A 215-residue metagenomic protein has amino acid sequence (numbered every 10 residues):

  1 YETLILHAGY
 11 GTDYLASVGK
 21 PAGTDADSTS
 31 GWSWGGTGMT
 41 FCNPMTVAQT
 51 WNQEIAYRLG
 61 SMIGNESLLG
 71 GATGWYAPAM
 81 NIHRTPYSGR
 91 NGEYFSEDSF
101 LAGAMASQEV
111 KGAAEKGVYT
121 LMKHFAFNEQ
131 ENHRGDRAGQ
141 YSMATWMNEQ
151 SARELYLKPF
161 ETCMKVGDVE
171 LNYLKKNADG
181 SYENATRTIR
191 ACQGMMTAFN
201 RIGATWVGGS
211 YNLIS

Functional and structural regions predicted by a protein language model:
Y1-S215: Glycoside hydrolase catalytic-domain context in secreted enzymes
